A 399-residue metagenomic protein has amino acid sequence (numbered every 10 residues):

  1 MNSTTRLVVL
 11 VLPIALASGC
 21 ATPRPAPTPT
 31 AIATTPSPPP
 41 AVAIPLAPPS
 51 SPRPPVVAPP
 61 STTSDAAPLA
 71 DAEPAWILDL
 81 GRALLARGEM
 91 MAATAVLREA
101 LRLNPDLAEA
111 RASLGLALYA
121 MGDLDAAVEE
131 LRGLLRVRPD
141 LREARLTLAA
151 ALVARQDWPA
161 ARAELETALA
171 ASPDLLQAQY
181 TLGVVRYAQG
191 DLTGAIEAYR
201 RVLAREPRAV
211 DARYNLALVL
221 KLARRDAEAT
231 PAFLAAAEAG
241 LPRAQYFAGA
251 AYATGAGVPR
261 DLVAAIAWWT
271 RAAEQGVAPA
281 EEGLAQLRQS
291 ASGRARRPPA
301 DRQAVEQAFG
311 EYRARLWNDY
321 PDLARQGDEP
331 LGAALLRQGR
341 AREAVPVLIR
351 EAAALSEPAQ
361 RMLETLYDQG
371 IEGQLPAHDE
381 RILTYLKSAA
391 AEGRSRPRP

Functional and structural regions predicted by a protein language model:
A70-L103, L116, A120, A150 (+2 more regions): Alpha-helical segment of the N-proximal tetratricopeptide repeat
A72, D106, D140, D174 (+9 more regions): Short helix-capping/linker turns of helical repeat alpha-solenoids
W76, A110, A144, A178 (+5 more regions): TPR alpha-solenoid repeat register
A83, A117-L118, A151-L152, V185-R186 (+6 more regions): Hydrophobic face of amphipathic alpha-helices that form TPR/SEL1-like repeat modules and related alpha-solenoid
